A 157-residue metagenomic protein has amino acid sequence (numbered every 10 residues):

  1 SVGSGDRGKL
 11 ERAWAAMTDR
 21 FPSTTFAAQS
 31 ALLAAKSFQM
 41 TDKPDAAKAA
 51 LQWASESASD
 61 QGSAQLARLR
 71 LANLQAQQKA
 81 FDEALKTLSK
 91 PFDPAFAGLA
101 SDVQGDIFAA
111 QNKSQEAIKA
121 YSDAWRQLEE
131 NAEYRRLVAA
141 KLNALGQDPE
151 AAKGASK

Functional and structural regions predicted by a protein language model:
S1-Q29: Short extracytoplasmic
D19-A27, T41, S55-A64, K90-L99 (+1 more regions): Short solvent-exposed coil/turn linkers within tandem alpha-helical repeat scaffolds
